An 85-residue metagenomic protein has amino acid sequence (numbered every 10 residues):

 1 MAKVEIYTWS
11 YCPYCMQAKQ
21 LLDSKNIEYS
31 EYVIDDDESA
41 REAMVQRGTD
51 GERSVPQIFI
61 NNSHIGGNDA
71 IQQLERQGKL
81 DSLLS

Functional and structural regions predicted by a protein language model:
M1-E31: Local sequence-structure signature of Cys/Sec-based thiol-disulfide redox active-site neighborhoods
P13, S39, G66: Short alpha-helical
Y29-R41: Thiol-based oxidoreductase modules, predominantly thioredoxin-like and allied folds used for disulfide exchange
S30, E52, S82-L83: A local structural micro-motif
A43-G48: Short amphipathic alpha-helix with an adjacent loop that forms part of the alpha/beta core around
T49-F59, N68-D69: Structural micro-motif
I60-S85: Non-catalytic, surface beta->alpha helical segment in thiol-disulfide oxidoreductase systems
